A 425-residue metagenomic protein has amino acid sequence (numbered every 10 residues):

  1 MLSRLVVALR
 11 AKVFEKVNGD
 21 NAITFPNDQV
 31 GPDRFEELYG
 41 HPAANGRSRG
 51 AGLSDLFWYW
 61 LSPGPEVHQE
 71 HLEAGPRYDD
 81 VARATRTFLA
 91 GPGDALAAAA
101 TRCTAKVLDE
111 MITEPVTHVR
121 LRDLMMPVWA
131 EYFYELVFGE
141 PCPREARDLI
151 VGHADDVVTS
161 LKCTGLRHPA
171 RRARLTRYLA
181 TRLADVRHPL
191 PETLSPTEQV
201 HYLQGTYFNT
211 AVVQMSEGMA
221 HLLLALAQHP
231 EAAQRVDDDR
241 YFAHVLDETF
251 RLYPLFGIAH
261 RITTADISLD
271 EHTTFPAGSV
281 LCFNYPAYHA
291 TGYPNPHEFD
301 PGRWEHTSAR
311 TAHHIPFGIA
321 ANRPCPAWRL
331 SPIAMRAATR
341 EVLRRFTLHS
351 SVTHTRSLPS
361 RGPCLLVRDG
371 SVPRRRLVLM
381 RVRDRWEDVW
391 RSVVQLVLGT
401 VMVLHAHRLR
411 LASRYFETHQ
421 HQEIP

Functional and structural regions predicted by a protein language model:
M1-R144: Active-site substrate-recognition loop segments, prototypically the cytochrome P450 B′-helix/B-C loop
M1-R34, L379-P425: N-terminal targeting/anchor module and adjacent flexible "hinge" preceding the catalytic domain
A90-E217, Y415-P425: Cytochrome P450 heme-thiolate monooxygenase catalytic core
H188-R240, L246-T249, M335: Central I-helix of cytochrome P450 enzymes
D238-T273: Conserved cytochrome P450 K-helix E-x-x-R motif and the immediately C-terminal K′/meander segment
N284-S308: Conserved cytochrome P450 K-helix/beta-meander segment immediately N-terminal to the heme-binding cysteine loop
E305-G362: Cytochrome P450 heme-thiolate "Cys pocket" and heme-binding signature region
